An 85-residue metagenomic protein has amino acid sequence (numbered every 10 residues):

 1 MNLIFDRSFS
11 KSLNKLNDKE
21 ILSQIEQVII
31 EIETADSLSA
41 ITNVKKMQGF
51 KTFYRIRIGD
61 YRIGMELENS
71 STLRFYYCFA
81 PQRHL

Functional and structural regions predicted by a protein language model:
M1, F5, S12, S37 (+4 more regions): Broad hydrophobic/π-residue packing in well-ordered secondary structure
M1-V28: Arg/Lys-rich, positively charged N-terminal/basic patches that mediate binding to nucleic acids
R7, Q27, I41, I58-R62 (+1 more regions): Enriched for short, Lys/Arg-rich terminal
L13-L16, M47, L73: Generic leucine side-chain signal with a strong bias for well-ordered alpha-helical environments
I30-I56: A short, surface-exposed loop/turn module that caps and links secondary-structure elements
